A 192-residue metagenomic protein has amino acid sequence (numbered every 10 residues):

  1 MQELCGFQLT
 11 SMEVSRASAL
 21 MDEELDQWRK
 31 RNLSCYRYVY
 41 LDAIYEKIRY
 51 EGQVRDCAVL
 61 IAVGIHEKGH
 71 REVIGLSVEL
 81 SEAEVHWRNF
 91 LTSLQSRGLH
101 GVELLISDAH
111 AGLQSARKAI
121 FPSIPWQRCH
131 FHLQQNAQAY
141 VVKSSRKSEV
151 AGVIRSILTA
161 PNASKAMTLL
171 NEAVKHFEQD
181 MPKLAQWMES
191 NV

Functional and structural regions predicted by a protein language model:
L4-S107, A111, S115, A119-S123 (+1 more regions): RNase H-like nuclease fold core
S115-V192: Extended amphipathic alpha-helical interaction segments
